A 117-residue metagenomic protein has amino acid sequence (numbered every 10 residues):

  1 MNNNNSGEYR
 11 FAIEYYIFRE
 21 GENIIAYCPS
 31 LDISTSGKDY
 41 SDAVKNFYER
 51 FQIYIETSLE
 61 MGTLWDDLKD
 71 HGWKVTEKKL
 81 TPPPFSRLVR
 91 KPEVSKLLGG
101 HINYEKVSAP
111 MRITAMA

Functional and structural regions predicted by a protein language model:
M1-A12, Y16, K45-A117: Short, charged, surface-exposed hinge/linker loops at domain edges that act as mobile lids or interdomain connectors
F11-L31: Short aromatic-glycine-(Arg/Gly/Cys) micro-motifs in beta-strand/loop hairpins
I25-Y27, D42, T57: Residues within well-formed alpha-helices
P29-D42: A short, exposed loop/beta-hairpin motif centered on an aromatic-Gly-Thr core
